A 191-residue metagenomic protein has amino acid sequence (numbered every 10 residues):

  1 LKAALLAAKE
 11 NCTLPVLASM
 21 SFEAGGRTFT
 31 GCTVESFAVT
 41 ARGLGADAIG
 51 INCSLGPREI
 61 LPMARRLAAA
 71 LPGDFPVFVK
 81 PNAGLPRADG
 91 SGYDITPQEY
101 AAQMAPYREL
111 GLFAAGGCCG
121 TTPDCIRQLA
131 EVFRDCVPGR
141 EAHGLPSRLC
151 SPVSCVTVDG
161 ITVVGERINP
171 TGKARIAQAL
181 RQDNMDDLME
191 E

Functional and structural regions predicted by a protein language model:
L1-E191: Domain-level signal for soluble alpha/beta catalytic cores
